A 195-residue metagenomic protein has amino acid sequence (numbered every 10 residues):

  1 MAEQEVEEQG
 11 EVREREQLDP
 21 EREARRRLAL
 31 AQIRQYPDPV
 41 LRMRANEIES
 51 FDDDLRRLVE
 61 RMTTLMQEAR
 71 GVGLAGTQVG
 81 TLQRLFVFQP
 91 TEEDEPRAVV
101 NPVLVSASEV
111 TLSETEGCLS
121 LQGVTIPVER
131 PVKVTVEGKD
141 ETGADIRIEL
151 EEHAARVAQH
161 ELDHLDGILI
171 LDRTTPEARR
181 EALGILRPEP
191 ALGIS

Functional and structural regions predicted by a protein language model:
M1-S195: Positively charged
